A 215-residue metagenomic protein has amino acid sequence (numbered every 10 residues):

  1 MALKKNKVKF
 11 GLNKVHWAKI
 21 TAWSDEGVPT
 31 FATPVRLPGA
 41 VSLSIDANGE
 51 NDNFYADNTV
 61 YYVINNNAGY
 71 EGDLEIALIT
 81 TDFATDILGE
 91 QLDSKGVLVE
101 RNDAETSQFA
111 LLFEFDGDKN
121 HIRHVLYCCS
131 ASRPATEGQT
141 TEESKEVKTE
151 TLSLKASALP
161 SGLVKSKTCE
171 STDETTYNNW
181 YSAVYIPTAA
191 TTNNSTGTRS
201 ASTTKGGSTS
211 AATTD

Functional and structural regions predicted by a protein language model:
M1-L43, T192, T196-D215: Polar/acidic, low-complexity leader/linker segments enriched in S/T/G and N/D
T30-N67: N-terminal interaction modules that seed assembly of large macromolecular complexes
D52-V60, G89-L98, P134-Q139: Short acidic (Asp/Glu) patches
T59-F83, E146-L159: Oligomerization/assembly interface segments of phage tail-like spikes and tubes
N67-E105: Ordered, amphipathic secondary-structure segments that act as subunit-interaction surfaces in large macromolecular
I76-T80, F115-K119, S130-R133, A156-P160: Beta-strand elements of well-folded, non-transmembrane domains
N102-S132: Short helix-loop boundary/capping segments
C129-T204: Mixed-charge, glycine-accented linear interaction segment located at domain edges/termini
